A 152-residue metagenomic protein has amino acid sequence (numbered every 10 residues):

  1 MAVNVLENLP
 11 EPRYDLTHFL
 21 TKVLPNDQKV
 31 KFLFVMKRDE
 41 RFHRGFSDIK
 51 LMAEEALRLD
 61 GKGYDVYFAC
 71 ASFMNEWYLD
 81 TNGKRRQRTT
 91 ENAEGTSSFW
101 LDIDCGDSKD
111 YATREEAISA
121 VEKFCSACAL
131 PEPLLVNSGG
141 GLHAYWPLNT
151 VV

Functional and structural regions predicted by a protein language model:
M1-S98, D107-Y111: DNA replication initiation on ssDNA origins
T89-E91, R114, S126, N149-T150: Internal, hydrophobic cores of structured domains that mediate oligomerization or house catalytic pockets within large
S98-L101, C125, L130-V152: Histidine-centered divalent-metal-coordination microenvironment in nucleic-acid enzymes
C105-S108, V151: Acidic glycine-/aspartate-rich tracts in secreted/extracellular proteins
D107-S126: A short, contiguous, amphipathic alpha-helix enriched in charged residues
